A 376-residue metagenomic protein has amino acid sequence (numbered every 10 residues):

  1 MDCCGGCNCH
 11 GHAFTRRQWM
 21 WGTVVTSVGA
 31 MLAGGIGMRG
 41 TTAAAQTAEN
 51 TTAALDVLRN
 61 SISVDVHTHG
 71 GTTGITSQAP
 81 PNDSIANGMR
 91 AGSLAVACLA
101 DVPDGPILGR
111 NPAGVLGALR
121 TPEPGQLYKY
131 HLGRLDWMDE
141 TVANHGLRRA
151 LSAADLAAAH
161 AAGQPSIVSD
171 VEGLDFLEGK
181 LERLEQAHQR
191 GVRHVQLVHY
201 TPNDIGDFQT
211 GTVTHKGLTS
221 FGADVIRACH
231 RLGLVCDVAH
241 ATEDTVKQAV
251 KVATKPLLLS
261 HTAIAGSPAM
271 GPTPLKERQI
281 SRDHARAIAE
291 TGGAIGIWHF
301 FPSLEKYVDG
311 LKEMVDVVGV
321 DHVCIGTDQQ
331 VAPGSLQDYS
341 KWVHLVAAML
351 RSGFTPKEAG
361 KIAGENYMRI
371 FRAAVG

Functional and structural regions predicted by a protein language model:
M1-Q18: N-terminal secretory signal peptides
A13, G34-T68: C-terminal segment of N-terminal export signals and the immediately downstream linker at the start of the mature
F14-I36: N-terminal export leaders
H67, S152, G191, C236 (+2 more regions): Conserved, mostly hydrophobic/aromatic
T68-P81, D104-G125, E178, H199-S220 (+3 more regions): Acidic/histidine-rich helix-loop elements that form or flank divalent-metal/phosphate-binding sites at the catalytic
D83, G179-Q189, R193, G211-L258 (+2 more regions): Histidine/acidic residue-rich metal-binding segments in metalloenzymes
G88-E182, Q209-T214, S220-F221, R227-A228: A metal-dependent hydrolase metal-coordination microenvironment
W298-H299, V318-Y339: Short acidic/histidine-rich active-site segments
